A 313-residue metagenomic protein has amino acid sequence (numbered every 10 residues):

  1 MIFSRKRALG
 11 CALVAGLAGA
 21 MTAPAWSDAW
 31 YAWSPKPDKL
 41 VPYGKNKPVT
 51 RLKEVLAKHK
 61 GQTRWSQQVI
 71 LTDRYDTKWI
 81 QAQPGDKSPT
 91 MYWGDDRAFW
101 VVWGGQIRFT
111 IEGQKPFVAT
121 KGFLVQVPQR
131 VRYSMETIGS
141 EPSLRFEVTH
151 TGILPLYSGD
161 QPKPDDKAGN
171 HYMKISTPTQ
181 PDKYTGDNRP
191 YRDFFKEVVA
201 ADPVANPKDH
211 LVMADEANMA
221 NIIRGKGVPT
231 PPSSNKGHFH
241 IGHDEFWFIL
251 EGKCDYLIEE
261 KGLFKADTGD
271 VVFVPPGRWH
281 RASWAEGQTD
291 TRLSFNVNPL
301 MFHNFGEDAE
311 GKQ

Functional and structural regions predicted by a protein language model:
M1-C11: Bacterial N-terminal signal peptides that target proteins for export
C11-A20: Bacterial N-terminal signal peptides
A25-D76, P89-T90, P155-T230, K236 (+1 more regions): A short, N-terminal "cap"/entry segment at the start of jelly-roll beta-barrel domains of the cupin/DSBH fold
Q67-V69, K87-G94, I111, E136-T137 (+5 more regions): Short histidine-centered beta-strand/loop micro-motifs that create catalytic or ligand/metal-coordination sites
Q81-A82, W93-F109, G225, F239-D255: Short, conserved beta-strand element in jelly-roll/cupin
G113-Q129, E260-P276: Short acidic-glycine-tyrosine-enriched beta hairpin
Q129-L156, P276-H303: Ligand-binding loop in jelly-roll beta-barrel domains
